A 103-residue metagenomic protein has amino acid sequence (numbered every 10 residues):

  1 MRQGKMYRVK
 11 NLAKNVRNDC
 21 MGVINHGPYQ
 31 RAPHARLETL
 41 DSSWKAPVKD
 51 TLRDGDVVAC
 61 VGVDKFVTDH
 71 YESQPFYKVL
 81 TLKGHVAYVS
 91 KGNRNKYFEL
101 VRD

Functional and structural regions predicted by a protein language model:
R2-G22, A32-D41, P47: Short coil-to-beta transition motif at edge beta-strands of beta-rich domains
K10-L12, V61, L80, V101: A structural detector for beta-sheet-dominated domains
K14, V23, T39-S42, D54 (+2 more regions): Generic detector of low-complexity/intrinsically disordered segments and short hydrophobic N-terminal stretches
G27-Y29, H34-T68: Conserved beta-strand/loop element in small beta-rich adapter and peptidoglycan-binding domains
R53-G92: SH3/SH3-like beta-barrel superfamily modules
G92-V101: Structured surface patches comprising rigid loops and adjacent beta-strands/short helices at the edges of well-ordered
